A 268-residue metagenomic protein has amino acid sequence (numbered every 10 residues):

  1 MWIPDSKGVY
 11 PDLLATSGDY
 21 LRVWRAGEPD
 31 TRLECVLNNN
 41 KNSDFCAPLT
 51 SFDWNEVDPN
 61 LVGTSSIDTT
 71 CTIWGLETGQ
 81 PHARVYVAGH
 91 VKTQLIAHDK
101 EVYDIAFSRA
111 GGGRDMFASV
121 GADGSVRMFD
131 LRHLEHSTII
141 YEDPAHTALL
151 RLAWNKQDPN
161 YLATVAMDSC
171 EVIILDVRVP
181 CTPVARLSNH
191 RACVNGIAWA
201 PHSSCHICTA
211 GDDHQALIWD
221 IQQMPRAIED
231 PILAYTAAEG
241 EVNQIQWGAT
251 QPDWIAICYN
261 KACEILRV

Functional and structural regions predicted by a protein language model:
M1-F52, D58-V62: Eukaryotic helix-linker segments that join adjacent hydrophobic helices
W2-Y10, F52-P59, A106-R114, A153-P159 (+4 more regions): Loop/turn segments within WD40 beta-propeller blades
T16-D19, T64-D68, G75-L76, V120-D123 (+4 more regions): Conserved strand-to-loop turn within each blade of WD40 beta-propeller repeats
L21-G27, C71-L76, I105, V126-L131 (+3 more regions): WD40-repeat beta-propellers
L37-L49, V87-G89, L95-V102, Y141-L149 (+2 more regions): WD40/WD-repeat beta-propeller blade N-cap
F45-P48, D58, V91, E101 (+10 more regions): WD40/WD-repeat beta-propeller blade-loop signature
V165-D168, S188-R226: Loop/turn-rich, solvent-exposed surfaces of beta-rich toroidal or solenoidal domains
N243-V268: Blade-level signature of beta-propeller repeat domains, shared across WD40, Kelch, NHL, RCC1 and BNR/Asp-box propellers
